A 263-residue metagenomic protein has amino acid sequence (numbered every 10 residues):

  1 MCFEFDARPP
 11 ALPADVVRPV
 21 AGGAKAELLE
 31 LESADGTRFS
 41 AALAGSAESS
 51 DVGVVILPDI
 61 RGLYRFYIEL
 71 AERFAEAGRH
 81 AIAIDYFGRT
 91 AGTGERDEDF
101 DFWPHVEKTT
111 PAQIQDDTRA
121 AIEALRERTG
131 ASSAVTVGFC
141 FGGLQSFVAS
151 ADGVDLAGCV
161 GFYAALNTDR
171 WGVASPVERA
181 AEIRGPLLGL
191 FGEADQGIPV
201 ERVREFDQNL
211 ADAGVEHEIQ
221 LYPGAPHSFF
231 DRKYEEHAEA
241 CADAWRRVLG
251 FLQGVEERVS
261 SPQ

Functional and structural regions predicted by a protein language model:
M1-P262: N-terminal cap/leader regions of alpha/beta-hydrolase-fold enzymes, predominantly small-molecule hydrolases
